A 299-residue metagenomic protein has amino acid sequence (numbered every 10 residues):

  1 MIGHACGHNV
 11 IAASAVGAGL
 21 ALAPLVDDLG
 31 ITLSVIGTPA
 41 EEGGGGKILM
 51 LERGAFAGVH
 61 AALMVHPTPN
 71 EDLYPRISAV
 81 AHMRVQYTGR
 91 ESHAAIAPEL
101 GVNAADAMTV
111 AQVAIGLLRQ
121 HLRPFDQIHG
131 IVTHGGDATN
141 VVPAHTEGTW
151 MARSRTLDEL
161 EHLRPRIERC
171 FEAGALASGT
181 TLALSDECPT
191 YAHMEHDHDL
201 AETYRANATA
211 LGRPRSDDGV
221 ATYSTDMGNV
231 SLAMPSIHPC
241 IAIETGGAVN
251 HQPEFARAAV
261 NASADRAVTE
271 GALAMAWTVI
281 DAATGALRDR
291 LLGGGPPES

Functional and structural regions predicted by a protein language model:
M1-A5, N9-V10, L22, D27-P143 (+2 more regions): Histidine/acidic-residue-rich, glycine-tolerant segments that coordinate divalent metal ions
I11-G19: DPxDG-like acidic metal-binding loop motif
A12, G44-G45, L157, M194: Loop/helix-junction capping segments adjacent to catalytic residues or to phosphate/diphosphate-binding pockets
A13-S14, N103, E270: An amphipathic alpha-helix/helix-turn recognition signal
A15-V16, Y74, G101, E187: Short, function-defining helix-loop hinge/capping sites that tune catalysis or transport
G17, G45-L49, E99, H162-P165 (+1 more regions): Generic recognition of short, well-ordered alpha-helical segments
T109-S299: Metal-dependent amide/peptide-bond hydrolase catalytic core, centered on the "pita-bread" metallohydrolase fold
